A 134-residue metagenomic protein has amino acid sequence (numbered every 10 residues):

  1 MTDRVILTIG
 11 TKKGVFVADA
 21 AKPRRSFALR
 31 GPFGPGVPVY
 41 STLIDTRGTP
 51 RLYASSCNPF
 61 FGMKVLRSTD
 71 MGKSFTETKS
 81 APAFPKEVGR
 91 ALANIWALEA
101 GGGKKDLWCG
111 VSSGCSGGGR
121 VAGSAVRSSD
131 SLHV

Functional and structural regions predicted by a protein language model:
M1-V134: Extracellular glycan-interacting surfaces
